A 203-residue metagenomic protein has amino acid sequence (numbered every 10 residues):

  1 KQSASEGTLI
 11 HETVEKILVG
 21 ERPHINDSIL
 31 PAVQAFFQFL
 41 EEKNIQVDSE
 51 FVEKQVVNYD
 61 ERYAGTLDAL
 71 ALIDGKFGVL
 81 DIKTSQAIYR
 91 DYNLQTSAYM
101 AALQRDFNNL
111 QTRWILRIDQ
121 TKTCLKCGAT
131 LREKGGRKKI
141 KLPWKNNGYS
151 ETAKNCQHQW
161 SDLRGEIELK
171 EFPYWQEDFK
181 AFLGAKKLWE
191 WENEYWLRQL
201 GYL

Functional and structural regions predicted by a protein language model:
K1-A64: Metal-dependent nuclease catalytic cores that hydrolyze phosphodiester bonds in DNA/RNA, characterized by
I29, R132, R198-G201: A sequence-level detector of short, solvent-exposed, charge-rich linear segments
P31-A32, K54-K187: Nucleic-acid nuclease catalytic cores
K180-L203: Charged phosphate-binding loop/patch that engages nucleotide di/tri-phosphates or the phosphate backbone of nucleic
